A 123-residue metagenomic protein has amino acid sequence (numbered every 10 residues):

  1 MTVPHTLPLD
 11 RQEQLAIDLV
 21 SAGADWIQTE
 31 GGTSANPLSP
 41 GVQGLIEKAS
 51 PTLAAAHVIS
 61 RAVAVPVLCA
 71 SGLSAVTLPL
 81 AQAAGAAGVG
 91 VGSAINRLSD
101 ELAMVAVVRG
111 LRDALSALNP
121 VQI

Functional and structural regions predicted by a protein language model:
M1-C69, S74-I123: Alpha/beta enzyme core
